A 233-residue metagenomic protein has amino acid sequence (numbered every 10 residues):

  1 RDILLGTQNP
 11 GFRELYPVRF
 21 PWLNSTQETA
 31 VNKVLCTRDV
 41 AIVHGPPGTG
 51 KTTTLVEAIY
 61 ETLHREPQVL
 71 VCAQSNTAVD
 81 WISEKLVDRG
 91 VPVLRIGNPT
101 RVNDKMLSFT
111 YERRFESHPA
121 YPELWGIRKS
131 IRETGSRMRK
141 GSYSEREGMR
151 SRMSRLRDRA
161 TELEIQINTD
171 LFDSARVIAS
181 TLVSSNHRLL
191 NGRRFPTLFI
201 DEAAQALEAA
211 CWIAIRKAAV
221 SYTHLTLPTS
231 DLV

Functional and structural regions predicted by a protein language model:
G6-Q8, F12-Y16, Y60, Q68 (+2 more regions): Conserved P-loop NTPase motor core of helicases/translocases
P21-C36: N-terminal pre-P-loop "Q-motif" helix
V43, V71: Hydrophobic anchor at the beta1->P-loop junction of P-loop NTPases
G50: Conserved glycine(s) of the Walker
T53-R65: Walker A/P-loop NTP-binding motif
E202: Walker B catalytic acidic pair
A209-A219: Short, conserved "post-DEAD/DEAH" coupling segment immediately C-terminal to helicase motif II within the SF2/RecA-like
T223-T229: Conserved small/polar residues in nucleotide/adenosyl-binding loops
